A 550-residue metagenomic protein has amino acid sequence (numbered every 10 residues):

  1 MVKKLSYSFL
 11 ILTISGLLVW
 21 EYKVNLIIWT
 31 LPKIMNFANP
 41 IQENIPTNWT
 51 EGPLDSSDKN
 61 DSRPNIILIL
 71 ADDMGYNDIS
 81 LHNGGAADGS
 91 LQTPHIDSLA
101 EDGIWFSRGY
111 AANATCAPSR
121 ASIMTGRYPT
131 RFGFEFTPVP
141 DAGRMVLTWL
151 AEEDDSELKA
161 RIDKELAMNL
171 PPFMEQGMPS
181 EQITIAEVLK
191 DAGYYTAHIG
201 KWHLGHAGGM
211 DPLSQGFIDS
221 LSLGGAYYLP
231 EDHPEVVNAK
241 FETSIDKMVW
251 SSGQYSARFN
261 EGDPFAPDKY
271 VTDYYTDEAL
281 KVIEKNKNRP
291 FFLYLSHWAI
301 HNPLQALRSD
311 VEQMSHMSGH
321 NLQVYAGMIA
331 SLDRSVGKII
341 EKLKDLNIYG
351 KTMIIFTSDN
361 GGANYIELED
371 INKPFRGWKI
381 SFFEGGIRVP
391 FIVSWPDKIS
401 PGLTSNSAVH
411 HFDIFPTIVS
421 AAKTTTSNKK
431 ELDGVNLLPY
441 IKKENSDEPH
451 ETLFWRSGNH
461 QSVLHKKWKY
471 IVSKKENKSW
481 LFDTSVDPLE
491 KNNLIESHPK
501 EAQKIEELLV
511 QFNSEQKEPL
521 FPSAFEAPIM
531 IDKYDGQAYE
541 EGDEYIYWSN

Functional and structural regions predicted by a protein language model:
L5-T13, L17-P64, A71, Y76 (+4 more regions): Long, internal low-complexity/basic segments
M35, I41, Y270, Y274-E284 (+1 more regions): A long, amphipathic alpha-helix that forms part of the scaffold/cap immediately adjacent to metal-dependent active
P40, V139-Y195, W202-P290, H297-A306: Formylglycine-dependent
S62, A86-T93, A111-T115, P140-D141 (+10 more regions): A short beta-strand-to-alpha-helix junction
A87-R120, G126-R131, G193-A197, I218-G224: Short, structured active-site-proximal loop/turn typified by the sulfatase FGly-forming signature C/S-X-P-X-R
G208-G216, P303-R308, M317-S318, E341-K398 (+3 more regions): Histidine-centered active-site microenvironments of extracellular/periplasmic hydrolases and transferases
D219-L229, G362-E384, I399-L403, S407 (+4 more regions): C-terminal cap/loop subdomain of S1 sulfatases and analogous C-terminal strand-loop tails that border
D277-Y325, A363-Y365, E369-K373: Active-site His/acidic residue clusters
